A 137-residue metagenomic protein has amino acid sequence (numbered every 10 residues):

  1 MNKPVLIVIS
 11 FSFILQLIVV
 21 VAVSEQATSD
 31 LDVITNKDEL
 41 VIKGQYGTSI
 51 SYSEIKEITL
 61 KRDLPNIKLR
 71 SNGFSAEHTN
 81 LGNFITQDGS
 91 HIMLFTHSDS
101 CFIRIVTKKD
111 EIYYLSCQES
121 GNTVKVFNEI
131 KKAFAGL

Functional and structural regions predicted by a protein language model:
M1-D30: Alpha-helical transmembrane spans
L6-I9, I58-L60, I92, V124-K125: Hydrophobic transmembrane signal anchors and adjacent membrane-proximal interface regions, especially in viral
I9-F11, I18, V33-I34, N83 (+1 more regions): A generic structural signal for ordered alpha-helices
L17, S24, E39-I42, K68 (+2 more regions): Generic preference for well-ordered secondary structure
V21-Y52: Conserved beta-hairpin
K43-I50, E57-K109: Non-transmembrane, membrane-adjacent beta-strand/coil modules in membrane-associated proteins and peripheral
S53, L64, H97-L137: Terminal and domain-flanking low-complexity segments
